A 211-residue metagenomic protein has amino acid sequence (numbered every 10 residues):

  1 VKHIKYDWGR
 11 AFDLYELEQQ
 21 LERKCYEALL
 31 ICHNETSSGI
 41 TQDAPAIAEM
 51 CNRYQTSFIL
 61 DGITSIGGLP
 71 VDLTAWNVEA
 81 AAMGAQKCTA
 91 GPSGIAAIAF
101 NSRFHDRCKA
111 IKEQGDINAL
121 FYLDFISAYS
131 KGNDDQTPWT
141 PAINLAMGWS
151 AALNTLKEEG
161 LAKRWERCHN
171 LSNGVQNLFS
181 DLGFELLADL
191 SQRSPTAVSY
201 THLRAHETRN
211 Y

Functional and structural regions predicted by a protein language model:
V1-D7: Membrane helical hairpin/interfacial module
F12-S65, A80: Active-site phosphate-binding strand-loop segment of PLP-dependent enzymes
T74-Q86: Conserved active-site segment immediately N-terminal to the catalytic lysine that forms the internal aldimine
Q86-N177: Active-site C-terminal subdomain of aminotransferase-like
L171-N173, D189-V198: Conserved glycine-rich beta-strand-loop-beta hairpin in the small C-terminal domain of fold type I
T201-T208: Conserved small/polar residues in nucleotide/adenosyl-binding loops
